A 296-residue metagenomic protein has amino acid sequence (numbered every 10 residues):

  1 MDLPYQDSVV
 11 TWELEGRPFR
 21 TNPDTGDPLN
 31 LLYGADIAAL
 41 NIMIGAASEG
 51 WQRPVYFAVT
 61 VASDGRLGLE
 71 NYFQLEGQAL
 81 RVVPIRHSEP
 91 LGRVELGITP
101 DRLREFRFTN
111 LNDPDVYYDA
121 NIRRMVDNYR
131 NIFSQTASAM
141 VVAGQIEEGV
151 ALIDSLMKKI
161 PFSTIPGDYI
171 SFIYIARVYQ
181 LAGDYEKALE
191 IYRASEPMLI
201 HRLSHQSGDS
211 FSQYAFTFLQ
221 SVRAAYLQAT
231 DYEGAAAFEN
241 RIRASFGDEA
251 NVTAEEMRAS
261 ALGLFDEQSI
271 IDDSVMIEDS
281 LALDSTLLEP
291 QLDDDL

Functional and structural regions predicted by a protein language model:
M1-L296: ER/secretory pathway lumenal C-terminal domains and tails of membrane proteins involved in glycoprotein biogenesis
